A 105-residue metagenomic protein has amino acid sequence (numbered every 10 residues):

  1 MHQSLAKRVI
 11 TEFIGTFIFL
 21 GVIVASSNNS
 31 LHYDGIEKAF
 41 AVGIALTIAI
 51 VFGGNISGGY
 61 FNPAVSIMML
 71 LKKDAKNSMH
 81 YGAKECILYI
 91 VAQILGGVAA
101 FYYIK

Functional and structural regions predicted by a protein language model:
M1-K105: Membrane-interface helix-loop junctions and terminal tails of multi-pass membrane proteins
